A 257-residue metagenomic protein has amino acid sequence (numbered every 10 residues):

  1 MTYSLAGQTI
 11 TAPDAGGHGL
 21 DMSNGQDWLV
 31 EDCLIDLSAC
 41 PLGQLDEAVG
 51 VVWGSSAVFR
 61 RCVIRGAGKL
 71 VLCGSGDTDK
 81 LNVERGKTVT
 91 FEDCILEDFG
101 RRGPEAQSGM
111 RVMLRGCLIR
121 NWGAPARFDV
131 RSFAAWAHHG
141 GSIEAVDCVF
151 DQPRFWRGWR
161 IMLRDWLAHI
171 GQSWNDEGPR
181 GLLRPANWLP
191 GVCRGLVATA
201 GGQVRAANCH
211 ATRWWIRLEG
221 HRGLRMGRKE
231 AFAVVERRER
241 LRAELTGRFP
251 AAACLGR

Functional and structural regions predicted by a protein language model:
Y3-G7, W28-D32, A57-R60, V89-E92 (+13 more regions): All-beta strand scaffolds that present successive hydrophobic residues in beta-strands
A6, T11-P13, S23, E31 (+17 more regions): Feature marks extracellular polysaccharide-active and adherence modules
A12-M22, P41-V52, G66-V83, D98-A106 (+4 more regions): Extracellular beta-strand/beta-solenoid scaffold signature
D36, E97, R120, V234-V235 (+2 more regions): Composition-driven detection of intrinsically disordered, low-complexity segments
R111, A124-P125: Juxtamembrane/interface motifs at transmembrane-helix termini
Q152-W156, W215-L218: Substrate-binding/catalytic groove segments of enzymes that remodel or degrade extracellular structural polymers
W156, L241-R242: Short, charged low-complexity linker/loop segments at the C-terminal edge of domains
